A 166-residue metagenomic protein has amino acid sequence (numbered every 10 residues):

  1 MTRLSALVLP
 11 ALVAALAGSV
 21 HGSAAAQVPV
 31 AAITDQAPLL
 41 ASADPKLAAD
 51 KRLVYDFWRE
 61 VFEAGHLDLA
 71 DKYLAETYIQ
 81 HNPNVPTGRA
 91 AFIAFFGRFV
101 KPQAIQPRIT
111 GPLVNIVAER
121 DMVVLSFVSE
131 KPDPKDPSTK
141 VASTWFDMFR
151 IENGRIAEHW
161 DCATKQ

Functional and structural regions predicted by a protein language model:
M1-A11: Bacterial N-terminal signal peptides that target proteins for export
A15-S23: C-terminal segment of classical bacterial N-terminal signal peptides
A25-E60, A64-K72, E76: Short, low-complexity N-terminal intrinsically disordered segments enriched in polar/charged residues
V28, A142-Q166: Short beta-strand edge/turn micro-motifs at domain boundaries
V54, H66-D71, Y78, F92 (+4 more regions): Hydrophobic pocket/interface hotspot
L67-K72, E76-E119, S138: A solvent-exposed, acidic/Ser-Thr-rich amphipathic alpha-helical stretch
L74, N84-V85, V128-K131, A163: A mature extracytoplasmic/lumenal domain signature
A118-S129: A short hydrophobic beta-strand element
